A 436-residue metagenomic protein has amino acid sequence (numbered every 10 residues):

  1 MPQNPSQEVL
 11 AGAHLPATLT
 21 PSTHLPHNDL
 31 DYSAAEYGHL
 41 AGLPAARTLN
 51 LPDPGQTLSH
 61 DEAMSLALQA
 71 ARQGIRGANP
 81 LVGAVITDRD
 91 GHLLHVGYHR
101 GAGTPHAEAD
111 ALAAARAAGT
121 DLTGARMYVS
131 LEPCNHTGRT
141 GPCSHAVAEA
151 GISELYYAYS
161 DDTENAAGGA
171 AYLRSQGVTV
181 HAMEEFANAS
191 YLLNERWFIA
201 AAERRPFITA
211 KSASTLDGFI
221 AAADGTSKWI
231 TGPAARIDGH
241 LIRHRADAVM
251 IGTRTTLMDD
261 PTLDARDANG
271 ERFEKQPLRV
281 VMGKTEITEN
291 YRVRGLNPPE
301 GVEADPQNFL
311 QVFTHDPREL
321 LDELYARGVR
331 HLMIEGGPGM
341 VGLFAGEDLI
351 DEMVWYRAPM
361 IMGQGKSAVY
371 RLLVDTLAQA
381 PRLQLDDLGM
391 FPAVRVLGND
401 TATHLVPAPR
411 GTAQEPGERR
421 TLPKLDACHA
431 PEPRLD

Functional and structural regions predicted by a protein language model:
P2-L19, H24-N79, H95, R139 (+2 more regions): Enzymes that bind and transform nitrogen-containing heteroaromatic metabolites
A70, G74, A118, C134 (+6 more regions): Change "in soluble alpha/beta enzymes" to "in soluble alpha/beta proteins
R76, G103, A170, T179 (+1 more regions): Proteins enriched for Cys/Gly/acidic motifs involved in redox and nucleic-acid/cofactor modification
R76-G91: N-terminal glycine-rich anion-binding loops that anchor highly charged ligand groups
V82, T123-R126, P277: Residue-level recognition of the N-termini of beta-strands and the immediately preceding loop/turn
V85, A107-A111, A115, K211-A213 (+1 more regions): Short, compositionally biased "basic patch" segments
D88, A202-E203, P407-A408: Active-site beta-strand termini and strand-to-loop segments that position acidic
D88-A189, L324, L343-A345: Zn2+-dependent cytidine deaminase-like catalytic core
